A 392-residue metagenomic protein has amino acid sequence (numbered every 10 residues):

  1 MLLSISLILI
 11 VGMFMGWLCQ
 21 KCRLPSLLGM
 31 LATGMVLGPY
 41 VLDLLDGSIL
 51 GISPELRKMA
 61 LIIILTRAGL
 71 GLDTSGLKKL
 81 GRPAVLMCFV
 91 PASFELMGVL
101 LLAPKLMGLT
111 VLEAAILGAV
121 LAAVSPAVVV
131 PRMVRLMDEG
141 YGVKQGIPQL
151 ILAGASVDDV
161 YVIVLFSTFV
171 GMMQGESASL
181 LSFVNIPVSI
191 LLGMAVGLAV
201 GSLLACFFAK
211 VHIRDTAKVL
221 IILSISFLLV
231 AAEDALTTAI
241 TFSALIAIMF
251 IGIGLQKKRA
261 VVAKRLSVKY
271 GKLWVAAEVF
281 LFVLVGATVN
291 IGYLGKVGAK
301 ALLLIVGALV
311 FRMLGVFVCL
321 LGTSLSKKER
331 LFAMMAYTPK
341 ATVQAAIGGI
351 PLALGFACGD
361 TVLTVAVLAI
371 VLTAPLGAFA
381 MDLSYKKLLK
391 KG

Functional and structural regions predicted by a protein language model:
M1-G392: Transmembrane helical cores of multi-pass secondary ion antiporters/exchangers
